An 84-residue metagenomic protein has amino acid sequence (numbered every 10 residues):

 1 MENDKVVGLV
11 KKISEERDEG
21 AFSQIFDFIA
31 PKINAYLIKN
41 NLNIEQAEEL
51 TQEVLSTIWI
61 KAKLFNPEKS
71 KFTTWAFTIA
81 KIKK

Functional and structural regions predicted by a protein language model:
M1-P31: N-terminal module of bacterial RNA polymerase sigma factors
S14-E15, L42, L55-K69: Sigma70-family region 2
S14-Q24, N34-E53: Short, charged helix-capping/linker segments at alpha-helix termini
F22, F26-I33, L55, F77 (+1 more regions): Hydrophobic alpha-helical core bundles mediating ligand binding, dimerization, or RNAP-core interactions
D27, Q52, P67: Phosphate-coordinating loops and pocket residues in cytosolic domains that bind phosphorylated ligands
I33, L37-N40, I58, A62 (+1 more regions): Hydrophobic recognition helices of helix-based DNA-binding modules
E49-S56, I60, S70-I82: Structural recognition of an alpha-helix C-terminal capping motif at a helix-to-coil junction
